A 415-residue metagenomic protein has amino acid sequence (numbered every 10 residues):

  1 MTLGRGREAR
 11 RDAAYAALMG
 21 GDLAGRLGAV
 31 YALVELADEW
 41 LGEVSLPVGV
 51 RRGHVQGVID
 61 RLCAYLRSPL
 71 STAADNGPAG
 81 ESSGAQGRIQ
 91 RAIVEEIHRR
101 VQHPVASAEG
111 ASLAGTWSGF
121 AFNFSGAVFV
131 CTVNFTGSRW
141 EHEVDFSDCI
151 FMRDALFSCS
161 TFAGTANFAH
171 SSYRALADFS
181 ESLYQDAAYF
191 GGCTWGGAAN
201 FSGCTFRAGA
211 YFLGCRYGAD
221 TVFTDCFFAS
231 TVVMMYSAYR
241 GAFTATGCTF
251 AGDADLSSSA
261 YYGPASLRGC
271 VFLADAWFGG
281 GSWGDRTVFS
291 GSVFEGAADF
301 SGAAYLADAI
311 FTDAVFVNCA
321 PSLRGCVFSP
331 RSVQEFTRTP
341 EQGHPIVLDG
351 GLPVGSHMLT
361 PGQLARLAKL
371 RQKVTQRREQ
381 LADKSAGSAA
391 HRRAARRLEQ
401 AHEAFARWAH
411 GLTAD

Functional and structural regions predicted by a protein language model:
M1-R10: Membrane-embedded hydrophobic alpha-helical segments
A9-A17, G21-D415: N-terminal leader/targeting and pre-domain segments
